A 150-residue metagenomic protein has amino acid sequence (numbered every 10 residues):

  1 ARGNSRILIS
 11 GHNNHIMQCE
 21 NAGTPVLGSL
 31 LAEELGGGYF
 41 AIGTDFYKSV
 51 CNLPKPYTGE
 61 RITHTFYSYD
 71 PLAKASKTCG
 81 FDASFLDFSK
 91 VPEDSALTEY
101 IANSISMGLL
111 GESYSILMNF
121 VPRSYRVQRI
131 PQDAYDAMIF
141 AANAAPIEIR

Functional and structural regions predicted by a protein language model:
A1-R6: A charged, amphipathic alpha-helical module
H12: Catalytic core of tubulin tyrosine ligase-like
I16-R150: C-terminal regions of proteins
